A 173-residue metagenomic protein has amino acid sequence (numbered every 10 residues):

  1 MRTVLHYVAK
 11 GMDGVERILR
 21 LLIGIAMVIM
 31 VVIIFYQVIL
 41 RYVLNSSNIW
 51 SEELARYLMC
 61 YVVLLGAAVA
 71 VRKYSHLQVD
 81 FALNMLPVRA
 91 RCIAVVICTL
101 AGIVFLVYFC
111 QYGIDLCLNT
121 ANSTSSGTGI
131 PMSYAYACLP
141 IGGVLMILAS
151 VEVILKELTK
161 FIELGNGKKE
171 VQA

Functional and structural regions predicted by a protein language model:
M1-A173: Alpha-helical transmembrane segments and membrane-interface helix-loop junctions in multi-pass membrane proteins
